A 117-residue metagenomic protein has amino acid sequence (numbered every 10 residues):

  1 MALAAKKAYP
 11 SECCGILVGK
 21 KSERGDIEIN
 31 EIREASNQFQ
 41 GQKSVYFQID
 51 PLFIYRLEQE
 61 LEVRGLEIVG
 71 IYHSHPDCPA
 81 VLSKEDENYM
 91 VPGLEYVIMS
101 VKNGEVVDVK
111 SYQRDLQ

Functional and structural regions predicted by a protein language model:
M1-I68, D77-Q117: Conserved beta-strand-loop surface patch within small alpha/beta domains used for substrate/adaptor or ligand engagement
I71: Conserved, mostly hydrophobic/aromatic
S74: Residue-level "edge-of-site" marker
